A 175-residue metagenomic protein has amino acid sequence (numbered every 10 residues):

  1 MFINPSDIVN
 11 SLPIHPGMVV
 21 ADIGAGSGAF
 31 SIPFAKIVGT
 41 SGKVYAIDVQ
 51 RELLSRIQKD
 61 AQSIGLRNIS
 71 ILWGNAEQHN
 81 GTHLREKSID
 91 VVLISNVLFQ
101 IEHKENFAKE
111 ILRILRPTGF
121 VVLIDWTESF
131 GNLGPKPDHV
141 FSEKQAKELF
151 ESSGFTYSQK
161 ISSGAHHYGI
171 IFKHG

Functional and structural regions predicted by a protein language model:
M1-M18: Conserved alpha-helix/loop element of class I SAM-dependent methyltransferases that forms part of the SAM/SAH-binding
H15, G81-V91: A short acidic, Gly/Pro-enriched loop at the edge of an enzyme's catalytic core that lines a small-molecule cofactor
A21, S27-N80: Class I SAM-dependent methyltransferase SAM/SAH-binding core
V38-G39, I101-E102, L115-P117: Helix-to-beta-strand junctions that scaffold the AdoMet/dcAdoMet cofactor pocket in Class I SAM-dependent enzymes
I89-H103: A short SAM/SAH-binding and catalytic strip from SAM-dependent methyltransferases
E105-F120: A short glycine-rich, Lys/Arg-flanked "PGG" loop and its adjoining helix->strand segment in the class I
V122-L149: Conserved class I S-adenosyl-L-methionine
S153, Y157-G175: Core SAM-dependent methyltransferase catalytic element
